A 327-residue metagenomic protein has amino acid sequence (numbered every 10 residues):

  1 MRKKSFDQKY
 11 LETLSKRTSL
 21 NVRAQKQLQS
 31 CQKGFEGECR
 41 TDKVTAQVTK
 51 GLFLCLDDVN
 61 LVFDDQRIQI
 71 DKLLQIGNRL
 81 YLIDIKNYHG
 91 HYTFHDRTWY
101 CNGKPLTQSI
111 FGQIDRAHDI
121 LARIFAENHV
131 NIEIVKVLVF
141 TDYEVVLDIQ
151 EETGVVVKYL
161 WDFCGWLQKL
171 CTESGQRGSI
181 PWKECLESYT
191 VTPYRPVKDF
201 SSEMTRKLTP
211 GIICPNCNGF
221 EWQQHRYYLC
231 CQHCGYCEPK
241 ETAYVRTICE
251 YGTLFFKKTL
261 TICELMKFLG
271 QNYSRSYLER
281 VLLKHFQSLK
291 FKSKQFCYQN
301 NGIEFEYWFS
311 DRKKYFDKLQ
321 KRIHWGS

Functional and structural regions predicted by a protein language model:
M1-I68, K104-R280, G302-S327: Surface-exposed interaction regions that form or flank ligand-binding interfaces
D65, L74-R97: Active-site beta-strand-loop-beta-strand hairpin of nuclease catalytic cores that positions key catalytic residues
L74, L229-C231, F296-Y298: Short beta-strand element of the conserved SAM-dependent methyltransferase core
G77-N78, R226, K292-S293: Residue-level signal for tight coil/turn positions that link beta-strands
D96-K104: Short glycine/proline- and charge-enriched loop/turn segments that cap or connect secondary-structure elements
A243, L289-E304: Short Lys/Arg-enriched helix C-cap and helix-to-coil transition segments that create basic nucleic-acid-contact patches
V281-K290: Short, solvent-exposed alpha-helical "recognition" segments
